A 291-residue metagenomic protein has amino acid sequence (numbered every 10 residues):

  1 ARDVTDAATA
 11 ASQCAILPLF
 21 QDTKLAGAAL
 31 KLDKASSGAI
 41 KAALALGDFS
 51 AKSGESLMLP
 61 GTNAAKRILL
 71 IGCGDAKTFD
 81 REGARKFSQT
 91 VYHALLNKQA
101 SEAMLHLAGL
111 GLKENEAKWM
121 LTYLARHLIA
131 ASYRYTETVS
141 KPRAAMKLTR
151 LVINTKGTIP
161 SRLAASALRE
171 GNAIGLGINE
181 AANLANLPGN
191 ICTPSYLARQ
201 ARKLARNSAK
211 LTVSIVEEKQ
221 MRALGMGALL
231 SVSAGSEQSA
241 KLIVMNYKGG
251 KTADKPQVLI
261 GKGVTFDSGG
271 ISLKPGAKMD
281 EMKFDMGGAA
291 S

Functional and structural regions predicted by a protein language model:
A1-G263, S268: Short amphipathic alpha-helical segment within the helicase RecA-like ATPase core that mediates nucleic-acid
A201, Q257, L273-S291: Alpha-helical metal-binding/catalytic segments enriched in His/Glu/Asp
